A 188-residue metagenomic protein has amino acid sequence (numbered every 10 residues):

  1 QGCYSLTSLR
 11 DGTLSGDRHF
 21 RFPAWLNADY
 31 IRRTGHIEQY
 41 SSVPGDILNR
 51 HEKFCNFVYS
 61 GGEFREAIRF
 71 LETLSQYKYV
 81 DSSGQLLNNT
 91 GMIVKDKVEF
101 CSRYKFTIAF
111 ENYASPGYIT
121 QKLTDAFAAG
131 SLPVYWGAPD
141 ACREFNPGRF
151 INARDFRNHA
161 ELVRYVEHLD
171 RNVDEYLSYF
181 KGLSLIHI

Functional and structural regions predicted by a protein language model:
Q1-I186: Pol beta-like nucleotidyltransferase catalytic core
